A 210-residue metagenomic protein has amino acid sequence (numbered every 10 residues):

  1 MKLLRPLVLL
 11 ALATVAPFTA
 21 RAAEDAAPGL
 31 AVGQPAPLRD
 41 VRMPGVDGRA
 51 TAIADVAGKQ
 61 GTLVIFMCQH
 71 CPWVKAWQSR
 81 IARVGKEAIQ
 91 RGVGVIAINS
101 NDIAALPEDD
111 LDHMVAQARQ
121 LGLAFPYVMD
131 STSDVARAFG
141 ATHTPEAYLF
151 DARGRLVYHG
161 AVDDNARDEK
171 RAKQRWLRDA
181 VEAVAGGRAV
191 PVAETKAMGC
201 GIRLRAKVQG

Functional and structural regions predicted by a protein language model:
M1-R5: Positively charged n-region of N-terminal signal peptides that target proteins for export
L7-P17: Bacterial N-terminal signal peptides
A23-A54: N-terminal "domain-start" segment that seeds a small globular fold
A52-W77, V95, V181: Short active-site neighborhood of thiol/selenol oxidoreductases, capturing the structured segment around
G61, L123-P126, A141-Y148: Structural micro-motif
C68-Q78, A147, C200-R203, G210: Short, thiol/selenol-centered motifs that function as redox-active sites or metal-ligating centers
K75-Q120, M129-A138: Structural microenvironment flanking redox-active thiols in thiol-disulfide oxidoreductases
L149-G210: Thiol-/selenol-based redox modules, centered on thioredoxin-like and closely related oxidoreductase domains
